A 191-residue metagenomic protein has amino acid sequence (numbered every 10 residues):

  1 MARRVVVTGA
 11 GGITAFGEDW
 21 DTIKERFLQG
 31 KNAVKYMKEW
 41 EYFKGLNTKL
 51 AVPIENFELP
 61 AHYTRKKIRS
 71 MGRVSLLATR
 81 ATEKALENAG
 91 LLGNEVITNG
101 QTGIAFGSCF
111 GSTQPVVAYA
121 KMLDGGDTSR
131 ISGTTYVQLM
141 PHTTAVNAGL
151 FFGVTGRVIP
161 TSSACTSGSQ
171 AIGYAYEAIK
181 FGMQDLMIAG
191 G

Functional and structural regions predicted by a protein language model:
M1-G156, E177-K180: Conserved "HGTGT" condensation-loop signature of ketosynthase/thiolase-family condensing enzymes that catalyze
R157-S163: Short loop-beta-helix segment that forms the pyridoxal 5′-phosphate
S163-C165, G191: Short, structured patches in soluble enzyme cores that scaffold and shape functional sites
G168: Short conserved active-site loop signatures built around small residues
A171: Active-site histidine-anchored catalytic micro-motif
Y174: Internal active-site segments that recognize and position negatively charged phosphoryl groups and nucleotide moieties
D185-G191: Acyl-CoA/ACP chain-elongation machinery
